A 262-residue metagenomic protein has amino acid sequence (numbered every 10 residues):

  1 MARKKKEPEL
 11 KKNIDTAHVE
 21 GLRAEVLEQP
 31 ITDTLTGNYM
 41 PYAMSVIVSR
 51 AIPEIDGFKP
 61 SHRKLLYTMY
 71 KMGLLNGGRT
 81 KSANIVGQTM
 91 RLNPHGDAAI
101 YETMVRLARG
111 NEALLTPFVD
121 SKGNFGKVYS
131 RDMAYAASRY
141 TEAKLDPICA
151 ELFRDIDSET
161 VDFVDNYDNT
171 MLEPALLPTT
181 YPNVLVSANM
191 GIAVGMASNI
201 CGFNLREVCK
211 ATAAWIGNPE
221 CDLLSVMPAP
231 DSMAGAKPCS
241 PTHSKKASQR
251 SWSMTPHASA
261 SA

Functional and structural regions predicted by a protein language model:
A2-K246, S253: Catalytic phosphate-handling regions of large nucleic-acid enzymes and associated NTPases
A260-A262: Gly/Lys-enriched N-terminal cap/neck module of very large, oligomeric protein machines
